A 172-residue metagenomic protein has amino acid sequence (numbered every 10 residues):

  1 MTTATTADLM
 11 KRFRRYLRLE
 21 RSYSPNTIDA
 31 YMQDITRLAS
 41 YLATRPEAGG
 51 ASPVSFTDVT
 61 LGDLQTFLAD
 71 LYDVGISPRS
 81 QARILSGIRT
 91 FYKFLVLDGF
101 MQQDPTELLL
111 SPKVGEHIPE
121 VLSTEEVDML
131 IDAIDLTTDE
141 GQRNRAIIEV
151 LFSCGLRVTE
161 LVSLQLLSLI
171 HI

Functional and structural regions predicted by a protein language model:
M1-I170: Conserved catalytic core of the tyrosine transesterase superfamily
